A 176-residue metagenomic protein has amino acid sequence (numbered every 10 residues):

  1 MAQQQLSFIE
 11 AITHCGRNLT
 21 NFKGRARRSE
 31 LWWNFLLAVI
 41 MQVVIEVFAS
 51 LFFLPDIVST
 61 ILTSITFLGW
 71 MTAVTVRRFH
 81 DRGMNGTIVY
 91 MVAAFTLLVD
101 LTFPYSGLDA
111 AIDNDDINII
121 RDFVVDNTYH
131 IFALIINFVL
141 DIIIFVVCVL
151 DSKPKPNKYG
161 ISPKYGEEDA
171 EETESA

Functional and structural regions predicted by a protein language model:
M1-L37, M41, M71-T87, V146-A176: Membrane-interface extramembranous regions at the lipid-water interface
Q3-S7, A11, C15, L19 (+4 more regions): Amphipathic, alpha-helical segments enriched in basic
S29-T75, N85-A110, D126-V149: Hydrophobic alpha-helical transmembrane segments in multi-pass membrane proteins
D115-T128: Short, membrane-exposed interhelical loops at transmembrane-helix boundaries
